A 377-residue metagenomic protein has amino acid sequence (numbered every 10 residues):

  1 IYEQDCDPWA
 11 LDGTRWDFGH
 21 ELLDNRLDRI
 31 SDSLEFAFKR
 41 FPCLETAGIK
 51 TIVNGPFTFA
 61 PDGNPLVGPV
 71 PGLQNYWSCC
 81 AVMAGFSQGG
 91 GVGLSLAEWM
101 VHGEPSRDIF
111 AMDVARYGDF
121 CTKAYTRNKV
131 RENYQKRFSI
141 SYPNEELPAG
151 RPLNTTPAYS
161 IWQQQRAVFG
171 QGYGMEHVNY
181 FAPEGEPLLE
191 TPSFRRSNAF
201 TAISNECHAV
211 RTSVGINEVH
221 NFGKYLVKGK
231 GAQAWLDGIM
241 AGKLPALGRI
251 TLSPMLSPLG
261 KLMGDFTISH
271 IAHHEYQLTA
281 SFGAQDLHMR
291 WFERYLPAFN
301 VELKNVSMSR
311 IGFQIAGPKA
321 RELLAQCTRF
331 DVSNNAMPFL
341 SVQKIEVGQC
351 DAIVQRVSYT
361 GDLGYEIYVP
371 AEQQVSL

Functional and structural regions predicted by a protein language model:
I1, Y76-W77, Y276: Hydrophobic residues embedded in beta-strands of well-ordered beta-sheets
D7-N154: C-terminal catalytic lobe of FAD-dependent flavoproteins
R107-L377: Glycine/proline-enriched, intrinsically flexible loops and inter-domain linkers
